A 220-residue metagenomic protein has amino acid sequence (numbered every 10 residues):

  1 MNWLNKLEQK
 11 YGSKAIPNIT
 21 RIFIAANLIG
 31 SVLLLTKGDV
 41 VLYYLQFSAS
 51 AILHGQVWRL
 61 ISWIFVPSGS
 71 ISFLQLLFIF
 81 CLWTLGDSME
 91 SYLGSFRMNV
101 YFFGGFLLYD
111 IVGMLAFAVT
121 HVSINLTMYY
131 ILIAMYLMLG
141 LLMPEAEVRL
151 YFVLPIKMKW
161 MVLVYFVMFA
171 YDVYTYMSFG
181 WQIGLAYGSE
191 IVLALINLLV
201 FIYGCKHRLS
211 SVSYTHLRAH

Functional and structural regions predicted by a protein language model:
E8-Q9, S13-L107, I111, F117-V122 (+1 more regions): N-terminal TM1-TM2 helical hairpin plus the immediately adjacent luminal interfacial "cap"
Y109, T127-L142: Generic alpha-helical transmembrane segments
L126-Y130, W181-N197: Loop-to-transmembrane alpha-helix initiation sites
A134-L141, L195-G204: Alpha-helical transmembrane segments and their membrane-interface exit regions
E145-Y165: Membrane-helix boundary/juxtamembrane motif in polytopic membrane proteins
Y165-F179: Hydrophobic alpha-helical transmembrane segments in multi-pass integral membrane proteins
C205-S213: Membrane-interface capping segments at transmembrane-helix boundaries
T215-H220: Conserved small/polar residues in nucleotide/adenosyl-binding loops
